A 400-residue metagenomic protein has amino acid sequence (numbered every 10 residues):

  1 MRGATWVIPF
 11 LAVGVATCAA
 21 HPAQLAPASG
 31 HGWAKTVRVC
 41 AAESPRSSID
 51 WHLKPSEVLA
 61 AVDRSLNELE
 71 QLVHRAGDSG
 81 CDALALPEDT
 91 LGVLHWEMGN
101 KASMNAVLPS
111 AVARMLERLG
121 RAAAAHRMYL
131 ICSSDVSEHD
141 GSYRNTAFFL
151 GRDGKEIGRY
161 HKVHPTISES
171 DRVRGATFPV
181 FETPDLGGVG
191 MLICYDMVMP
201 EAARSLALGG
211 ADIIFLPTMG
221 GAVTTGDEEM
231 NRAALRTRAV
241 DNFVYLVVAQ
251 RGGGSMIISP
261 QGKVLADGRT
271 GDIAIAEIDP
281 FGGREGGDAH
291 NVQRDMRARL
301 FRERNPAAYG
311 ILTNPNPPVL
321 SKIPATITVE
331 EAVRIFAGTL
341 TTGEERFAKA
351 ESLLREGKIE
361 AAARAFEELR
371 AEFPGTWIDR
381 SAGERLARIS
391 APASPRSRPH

Functional and structural regions predicted by a protein language model:
L59-D153, T224-R236, D241-N242: Cys-nucleophile CN-hydrolase/nitrilase-fold catalytic domain and related Cys-dependent amidase chemistry that acts on
A111-I131, M197-I275: CN hydrolase (nitrilase-like) catalytic-core segments centered on the catalytic cysteine and neighboring Lys/Glu
E138-D212, P217, G221-T237, D241 (+1 more regions): Active-site catalytic loop in hydrolytic enzyme cores
R238, A249-G338, T342-E345: C-terminal beta-strand edge segments of enzyme domains
G343, L386-H400: Alpha-helical linker/edge segments of TPR/alpha-solenoid repeat scaffolds and analogous pre-/post-domain helices
R370-S381: Short solvent-exposed coil/turn linkers within tandem alpha-helical repeat scaffolds
